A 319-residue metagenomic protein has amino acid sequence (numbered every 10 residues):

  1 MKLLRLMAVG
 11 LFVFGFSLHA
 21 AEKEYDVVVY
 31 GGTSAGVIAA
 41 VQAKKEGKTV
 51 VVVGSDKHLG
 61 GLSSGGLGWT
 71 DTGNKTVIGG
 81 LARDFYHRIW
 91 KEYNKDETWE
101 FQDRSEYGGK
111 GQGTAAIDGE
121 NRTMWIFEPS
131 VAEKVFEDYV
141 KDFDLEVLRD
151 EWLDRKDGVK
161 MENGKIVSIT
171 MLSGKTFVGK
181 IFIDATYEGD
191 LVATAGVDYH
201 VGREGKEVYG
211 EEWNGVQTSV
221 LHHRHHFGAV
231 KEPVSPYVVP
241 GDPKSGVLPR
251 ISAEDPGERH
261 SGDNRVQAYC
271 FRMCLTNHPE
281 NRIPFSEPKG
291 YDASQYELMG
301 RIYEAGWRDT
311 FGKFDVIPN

Functional and structural regions predicted by a protein language model:
M1-R5, R104: Positively charged n-region of N-terminal signal peptides that target proteins for export
L6-G15: Bacterial N-terminal signal peptides
L18-E22: Boundary at the C-terminal end of the N-terminal hydrophobic targeting segment
K23-T33: Beta1/beta-strand and adjacent pyrophosphate-binding region of the FAD-binding site in flavoprotein oxidoreductases
G36: N-terminal Rossmann-fold NAD(P) dinucleotide-binding loop
A43: Aromatic pocket-lining residues of Rossmann-like dinucleotide-binding sites
K48, G54-G158, H200, V208-G210: Conserved N-terminal/central alpha/beta ligand/cofactor-binding core
E133, V167-S168, K175-I181, A185-N319: Flavin (FAD/FMN)-binding glycine-rich loop and adjacent Rossmann-like elements that form
